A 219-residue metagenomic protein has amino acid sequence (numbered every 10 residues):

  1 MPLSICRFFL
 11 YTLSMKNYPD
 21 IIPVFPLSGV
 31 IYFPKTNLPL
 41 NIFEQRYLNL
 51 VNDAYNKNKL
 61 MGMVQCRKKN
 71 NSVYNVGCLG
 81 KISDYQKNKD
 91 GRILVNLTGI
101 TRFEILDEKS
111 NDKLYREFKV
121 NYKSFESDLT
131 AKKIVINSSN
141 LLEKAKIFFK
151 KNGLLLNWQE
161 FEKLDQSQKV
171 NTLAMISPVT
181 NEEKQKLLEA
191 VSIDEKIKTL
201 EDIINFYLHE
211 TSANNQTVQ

Functional and structural regions predicted by a protein language model:
Y11-L156, E182, K186, I193-K196 (+1 more regions): Positively charged
F161-V179: Core structural elements
K163-Q166, E189-I193: Small/polar glycine-rich anion-binding or flexible loop at a beta-alpha turn
A174, Q185-L188: Amphipathic alpha-helical segments within well-ordered protein domains
